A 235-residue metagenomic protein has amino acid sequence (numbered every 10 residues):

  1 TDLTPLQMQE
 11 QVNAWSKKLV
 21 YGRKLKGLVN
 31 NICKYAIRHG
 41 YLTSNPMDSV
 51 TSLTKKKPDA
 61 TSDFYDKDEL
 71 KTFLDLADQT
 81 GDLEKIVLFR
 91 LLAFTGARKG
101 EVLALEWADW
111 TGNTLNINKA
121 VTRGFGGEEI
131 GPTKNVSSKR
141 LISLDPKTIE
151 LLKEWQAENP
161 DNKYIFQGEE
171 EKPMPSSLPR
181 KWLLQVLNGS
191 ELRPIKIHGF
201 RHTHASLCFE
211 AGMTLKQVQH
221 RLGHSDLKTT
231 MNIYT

Functional and structural regions predicted by a protein language model:
T1-Y41, D59-T61, T80-G81, K172-L178 (+1 more regions): N-terminal core-binding DNA-recognition domain of tyrosine site-specific recombinases/integrases
E10, G27-N31, D75, P146 (+4 more regions): Generic recognition of well-ordered alpha-helical segments within structured catalytic/regulatory domains
L19, K71, D75-I86, T95 (+5 more regions): Short, basic (Lys/Arg/His-rich) helix/loop patches that form interaction surfaces in the mid-to-C-terminal regions
L19-G27, R38, L42-L103, S138 (+2 more regions): Basic, Lys/Arg- and aromatic-enriched nucleic-acid-binding interface segment
S52, A104-A157: Conserved tyrosine-mediated DNA breakage-rejoining catalytic core shared by Y-recombinases
K56, F64, A120-R123, I149 (+1 more regions): Catalytic-site neighborhood detector that most strongly recognizes the C-terminal catalytic loop/helix of tyrosine
A104-W110, Q219-S225, T235: A short, basic/aromatic helix-end/turn motif that makes direct DNA contacts
